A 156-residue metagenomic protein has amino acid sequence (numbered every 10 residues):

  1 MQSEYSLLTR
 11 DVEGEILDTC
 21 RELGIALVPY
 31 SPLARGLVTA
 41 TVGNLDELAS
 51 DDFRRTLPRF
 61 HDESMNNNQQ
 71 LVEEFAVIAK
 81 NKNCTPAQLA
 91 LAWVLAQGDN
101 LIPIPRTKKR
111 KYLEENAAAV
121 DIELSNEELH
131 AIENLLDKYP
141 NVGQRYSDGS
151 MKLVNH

Functional and structural regions predicted by a protein language model:
M1, C20, L27-Y30, F75 (+3 more regions): Conserved, mostly hydrophobic/aromatic
Q2, A90, I104-R106: Short beta-strand segments
Y5-T9, S31-V38, W93, K108-K109: Glycine-rich beta-alpha junction loops
V12-S50, T85: Aromatic-lined glycan-binding groove of carbohydrate-active enzymes
T19, W93-V94: Hydrophobic/aromatic ligand-binding patch that stacks against planar heteroaromatic rings of cofactors or nucleotides
E22, S50-N81, A96, N100 (+1 more regions): Terminal-tail/helix-coil boundary detector
L101-Y112: Glycine-rich phosphate-binding active-site loops on the catalytic face of alpha/beta enzymes
